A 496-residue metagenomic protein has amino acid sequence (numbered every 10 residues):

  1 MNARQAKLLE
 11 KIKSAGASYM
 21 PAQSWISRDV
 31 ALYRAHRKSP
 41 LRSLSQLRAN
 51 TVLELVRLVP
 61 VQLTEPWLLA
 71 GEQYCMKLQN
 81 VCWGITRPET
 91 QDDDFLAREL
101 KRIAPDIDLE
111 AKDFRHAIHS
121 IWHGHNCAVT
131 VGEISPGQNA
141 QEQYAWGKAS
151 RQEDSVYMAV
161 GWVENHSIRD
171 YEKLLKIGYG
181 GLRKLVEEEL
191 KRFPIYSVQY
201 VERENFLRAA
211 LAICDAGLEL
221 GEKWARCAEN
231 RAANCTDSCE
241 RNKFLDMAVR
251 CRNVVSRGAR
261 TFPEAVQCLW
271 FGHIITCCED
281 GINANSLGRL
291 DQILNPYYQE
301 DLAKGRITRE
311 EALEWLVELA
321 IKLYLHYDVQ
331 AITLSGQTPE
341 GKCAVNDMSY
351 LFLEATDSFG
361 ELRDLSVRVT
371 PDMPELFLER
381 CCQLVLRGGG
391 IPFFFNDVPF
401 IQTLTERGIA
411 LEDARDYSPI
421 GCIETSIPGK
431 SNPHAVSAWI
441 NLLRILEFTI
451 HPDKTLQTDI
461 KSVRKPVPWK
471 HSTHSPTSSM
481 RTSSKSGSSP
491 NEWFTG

Functional and structural regions predicted by a protein language model:
M1-L207, C239-D246, R250-G496: Conserved catalytic cores of very large enzyme subunits
R208-E219: Extended non-globular scaffold/tether segments
C227-A228, Y297: Solvent-exposed, amphipathic alpha-helical segments
A228-F244: Short, Lys/Glu-rich amphipathic helical modules
